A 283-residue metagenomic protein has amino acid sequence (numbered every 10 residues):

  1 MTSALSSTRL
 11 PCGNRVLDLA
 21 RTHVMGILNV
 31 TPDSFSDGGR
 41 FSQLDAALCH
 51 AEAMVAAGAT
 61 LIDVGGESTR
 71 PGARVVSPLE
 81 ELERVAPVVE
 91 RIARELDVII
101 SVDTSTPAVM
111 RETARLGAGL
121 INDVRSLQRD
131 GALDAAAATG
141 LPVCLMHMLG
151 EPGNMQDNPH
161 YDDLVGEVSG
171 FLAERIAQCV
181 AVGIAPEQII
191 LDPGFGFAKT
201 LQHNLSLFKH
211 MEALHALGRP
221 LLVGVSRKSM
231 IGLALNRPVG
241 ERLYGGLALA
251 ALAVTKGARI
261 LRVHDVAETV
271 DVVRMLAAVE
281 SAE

Functional and structural regions predicted by a protein language model:
S3-A4, G13, L19, S36-D45 (+6 more regions): Active-site-adjacent loop and "lid" segments of alpha/beta metabolic enzymes
L10: Charged catalytic and DNA/RNA-contacting regions of genome-maintenance and nucleic-acid-processing enzymes
M25, A59, I99, G119 (+1 more regions): Hydrophobic "anchor" residues on beta-strands that sit immediately upstream of conserved functional sites
C49-G65: Catalytic domains of carbohydrate-active enzymes, especially glycoside hydrolases
V55-A56, A173-Q188: Phosphate/pyrophosphate-binding loops at sites that engage ATP/ADP/AMP, CoA/4′-phosphopantetheine, polyphosphate
